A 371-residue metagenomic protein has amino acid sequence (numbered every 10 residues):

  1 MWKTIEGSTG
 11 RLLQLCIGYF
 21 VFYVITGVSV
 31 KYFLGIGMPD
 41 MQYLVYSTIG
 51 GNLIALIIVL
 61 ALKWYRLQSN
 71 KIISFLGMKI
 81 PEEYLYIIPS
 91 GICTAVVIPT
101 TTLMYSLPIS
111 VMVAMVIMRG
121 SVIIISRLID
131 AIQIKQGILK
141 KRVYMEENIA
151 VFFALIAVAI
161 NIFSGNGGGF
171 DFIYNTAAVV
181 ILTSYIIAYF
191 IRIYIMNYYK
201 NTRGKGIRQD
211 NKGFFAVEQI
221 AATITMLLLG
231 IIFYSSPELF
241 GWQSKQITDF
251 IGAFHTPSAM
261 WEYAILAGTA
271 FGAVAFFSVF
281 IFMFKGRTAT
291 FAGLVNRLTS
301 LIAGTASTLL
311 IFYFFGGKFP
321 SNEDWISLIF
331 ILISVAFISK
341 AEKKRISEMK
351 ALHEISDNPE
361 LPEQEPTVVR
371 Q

Functional and structural regions predicted by a protein language model:
M1-Q371: Polytopic alpha-helical membrane proteins, predominantly small-molecule transporters/carriers
